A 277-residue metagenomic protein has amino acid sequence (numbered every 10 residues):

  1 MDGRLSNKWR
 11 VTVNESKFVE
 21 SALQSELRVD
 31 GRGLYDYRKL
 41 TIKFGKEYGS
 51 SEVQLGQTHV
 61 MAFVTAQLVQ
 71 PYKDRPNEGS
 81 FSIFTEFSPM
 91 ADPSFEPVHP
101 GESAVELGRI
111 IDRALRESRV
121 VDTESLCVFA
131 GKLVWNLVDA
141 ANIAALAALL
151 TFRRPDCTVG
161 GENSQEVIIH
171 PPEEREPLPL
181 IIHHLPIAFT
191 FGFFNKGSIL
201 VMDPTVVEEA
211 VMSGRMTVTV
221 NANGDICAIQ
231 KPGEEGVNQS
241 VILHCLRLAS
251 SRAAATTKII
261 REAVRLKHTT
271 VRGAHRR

Functional and structural regions predicted by a protein language model:
M1-R277: Polyanion-binding surfaces on beta-sheet-dominated domains and ring/shell assemblies
